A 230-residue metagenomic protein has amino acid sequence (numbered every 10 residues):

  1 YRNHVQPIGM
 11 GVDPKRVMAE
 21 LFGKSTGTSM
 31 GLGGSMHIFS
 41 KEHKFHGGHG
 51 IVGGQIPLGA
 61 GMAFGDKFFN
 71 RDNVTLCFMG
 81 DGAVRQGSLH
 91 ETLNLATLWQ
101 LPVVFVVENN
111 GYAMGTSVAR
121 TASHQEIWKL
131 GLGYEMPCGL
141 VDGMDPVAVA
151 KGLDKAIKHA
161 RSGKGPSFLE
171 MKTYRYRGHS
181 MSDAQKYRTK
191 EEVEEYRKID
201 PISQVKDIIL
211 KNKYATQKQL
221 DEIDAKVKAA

Functional and structural regions predicted by a protein language model:
Y1-W99, S117-S123, W128-E135: Cofactor-binding active-site loop characterized by glycine-rich and histidine/acidic residues
V5, G111-M114, R175-R177: Short gly/pro/ser/thr-enriched loop/turn and capping motifs at secondary-structure boundaries
K67-R71, S123-K155, K198-D224: Conserved thiamine diphosphate
F78, F105-V106: Residue-level marker for buried hydrophobic side chains located in beta-strands that build the well-ordered beta-sheet
L89-T92, K151-K158: Glycine-rich, charged/polar anion/phosphate-binding loops that engage phosphate groups from diverse ligands
P102-V103, P137: Short, proline-centered helix/strand-breaking motifs
V106-V107, G139-D142, V149, F168-K172: Short, conserved beta-strand edge motifs with alternating hydrophobic and charged residues
H159-A230: Glycine/aspartate-rich loop-and-adjacent alpha/beta segment that forms the canonical ThDP
